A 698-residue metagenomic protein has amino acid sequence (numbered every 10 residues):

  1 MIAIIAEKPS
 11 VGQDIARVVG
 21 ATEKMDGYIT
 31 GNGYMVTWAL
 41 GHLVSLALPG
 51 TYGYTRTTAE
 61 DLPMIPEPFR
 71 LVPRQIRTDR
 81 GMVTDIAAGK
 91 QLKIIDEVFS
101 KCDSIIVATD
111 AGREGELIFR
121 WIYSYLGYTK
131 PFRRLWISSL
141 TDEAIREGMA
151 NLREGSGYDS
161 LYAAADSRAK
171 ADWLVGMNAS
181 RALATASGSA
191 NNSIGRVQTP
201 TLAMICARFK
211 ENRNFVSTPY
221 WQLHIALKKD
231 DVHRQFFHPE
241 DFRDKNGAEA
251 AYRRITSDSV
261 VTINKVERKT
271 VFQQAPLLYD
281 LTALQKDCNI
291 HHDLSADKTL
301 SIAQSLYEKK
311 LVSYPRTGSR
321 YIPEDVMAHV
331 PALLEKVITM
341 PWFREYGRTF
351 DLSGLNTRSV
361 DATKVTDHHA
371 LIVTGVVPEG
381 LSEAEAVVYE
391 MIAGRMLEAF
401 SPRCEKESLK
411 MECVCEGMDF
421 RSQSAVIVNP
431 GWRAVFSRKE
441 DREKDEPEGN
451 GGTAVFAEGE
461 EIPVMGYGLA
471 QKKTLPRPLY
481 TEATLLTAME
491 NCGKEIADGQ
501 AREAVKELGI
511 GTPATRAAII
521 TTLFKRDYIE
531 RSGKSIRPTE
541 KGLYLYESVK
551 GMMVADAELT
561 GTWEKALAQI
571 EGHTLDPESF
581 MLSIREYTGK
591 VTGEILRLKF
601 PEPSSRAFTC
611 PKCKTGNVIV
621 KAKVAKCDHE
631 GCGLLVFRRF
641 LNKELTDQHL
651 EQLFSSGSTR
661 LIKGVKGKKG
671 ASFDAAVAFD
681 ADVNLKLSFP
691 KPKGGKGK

Functional and structural regions predicted by a protein language model:
M1-A169, W173-V175, F350, P476: Intrinsically disordered, low-complexity regulatory segments
M1-A3, D110-A111, G188-N191, R268-L277 (+4 more regions): Conserved short loop/turn motifs at secondary-structure junctions
I2, A88, Y125, S180 (+3 more regions): Basic, low-complexity terminal or inter-domain segments flanking catalytic cores
P9-A16, G33-V36, L40, A59-L62 (+22 more regions): Amphipathic alpha-helical transducer elements in NTP-driven molecular machines
R17-E23, W38, A47-L48, Y54-R56 (+6 more regions): Accessory interaction regions appended to the cores of large information-processing enzymes
A87, K93, S100-K101, L140-L227 (+1 more regions): C-terminal or mid-to-C-terminal helical accessory/interaction module adjacent to the motor/catalytic core
R243-Y279, Q285: Metal- or metallocofactor-binding catalytic centers and their adjacent structured scaffolds across diverse enzyme
